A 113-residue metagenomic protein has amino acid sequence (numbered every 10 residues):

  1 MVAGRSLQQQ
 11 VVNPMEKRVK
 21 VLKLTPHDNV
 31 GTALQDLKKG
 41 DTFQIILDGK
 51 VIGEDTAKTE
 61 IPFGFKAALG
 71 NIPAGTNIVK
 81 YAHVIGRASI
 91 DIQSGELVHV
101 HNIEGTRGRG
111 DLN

Functional and structural regions predicted by a protein language model:
M1-M15: Short, Lys/Arg-enriched N-terminal segments with co-localized hydrophobic residues within the first ~10-30 amino acids
V11, N102-R107, L112: Conserved "landmark" site that anchors the functional core of diverse proteins
E16-A57: Extended boundary segments
D28-G31, F63-F65, H83-R87: Short alpha-helix capping/helix-loop boundary micro-motifs
L47-K80: Compact, glycine-rich, soluble single-domain proteins
I85-T106: C-terminal structural segments of small proteins and small subunits
